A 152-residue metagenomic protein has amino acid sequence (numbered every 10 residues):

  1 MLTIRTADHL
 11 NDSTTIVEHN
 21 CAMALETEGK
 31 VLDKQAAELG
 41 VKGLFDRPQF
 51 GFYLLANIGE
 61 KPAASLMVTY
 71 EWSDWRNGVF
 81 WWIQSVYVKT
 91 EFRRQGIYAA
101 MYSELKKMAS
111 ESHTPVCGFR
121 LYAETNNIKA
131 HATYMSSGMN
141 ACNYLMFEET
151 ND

Functional and structural regions predicted by a protein language model:
T3-I16: A short beta-loop-alpha structural element at the N-terminal edge of CoA-dependent acyl/N-acetyltransferase catalytic
C21-K42: Conserved GNAT-fold acetyl-CoA-binding loop/helix
G43-L55: A short helix-loop-beta-strand connector motif used in the catalytic cores of GNAT acetyltransferases and, in some
L55, K61-Y70: Conserved beta-strand in the GNAT
G78-T90: Conserved acetyl-CoA binding element of GNAT-fold acetyltransferases
V88, R94-K107, A132, S136: Conserved acetyl-CoA-binding loop-helix of GNAT-fold acetyltransferases
A99, T125-L145: Conserved active-site alpha-helix within GNAT-family acetyltransferase domains
P115-A130, E148-N151: Conserved beta-strand-loop-alpha-helix junction that forms the acyl-donor binding cleft
